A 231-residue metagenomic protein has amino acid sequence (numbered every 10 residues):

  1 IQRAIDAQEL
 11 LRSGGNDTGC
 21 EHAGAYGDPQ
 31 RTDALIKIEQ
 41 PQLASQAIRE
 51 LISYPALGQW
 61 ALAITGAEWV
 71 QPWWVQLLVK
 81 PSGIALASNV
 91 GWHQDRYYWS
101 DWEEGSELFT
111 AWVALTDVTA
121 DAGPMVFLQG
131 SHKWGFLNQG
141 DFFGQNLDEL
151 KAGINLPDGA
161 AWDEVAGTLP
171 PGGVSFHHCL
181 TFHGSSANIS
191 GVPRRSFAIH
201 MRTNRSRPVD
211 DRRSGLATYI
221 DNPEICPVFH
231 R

Functional and structural regions predicted by a protein language model:
I1-W92, Y98-D101, G140, I220-F229: Non-heme Fe(II)-dependent double-stranded beta-helix
L10-N16, E21, F136-F142, V174-F176 (+1 more regions): Non-heme Fe(II)/2-oxoglutarate
E21-H22, V90-D95, Q145-W162, P193 (+1 more regions): Short, surface-exposed loop/helix-turn segments at secondary-structure junctions that function as lids/hinges flanking
L57-W60, A111, T181-F182: Alpha-helical packing segments of well-folded alpha/beta enzyme cores
Q76-V79, Q94-R96, V113-D117, Q129: Short, structured patches in soluble enzyme cores that scaffold and shape functional sites
A85-Q94, W102-E103, D121-F127, F136-G140 (+1 more regions): A short secondary-structure junction signal
Y98-A120, T168-P171, F176, H200-N204: Short, conserved beta-strand element in jelly-roll/cupin
V118-F182, S206, P223: Double-stranded beta-helix
